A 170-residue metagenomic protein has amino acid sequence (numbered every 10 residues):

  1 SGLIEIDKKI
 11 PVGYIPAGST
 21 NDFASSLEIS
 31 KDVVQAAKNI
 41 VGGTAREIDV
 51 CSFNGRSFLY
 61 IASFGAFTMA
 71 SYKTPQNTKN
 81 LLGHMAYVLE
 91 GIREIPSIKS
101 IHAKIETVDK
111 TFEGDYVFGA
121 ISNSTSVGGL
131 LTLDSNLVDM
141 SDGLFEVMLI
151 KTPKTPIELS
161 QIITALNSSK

Functional and structural regions predicted by a protein language model:
S1: Metabolite-binding pocket within alpha/beta catalytic cores that recognizes anionic/polar moieties
I4-E5, P75-Q76, S135-V138, I163-N167: Short, solvent-exposed amphipathic alpha-helical segments in soluble enzyme and RNA/protein-processing domains
E5-I121: Catalytic core of DAGKc-family lipid kinases
G43, G91-I98, A103, S141-K170: Catalytic phosphate-donor-binding core of small-molecule kinases
T68-A70, E113-D115, S126-L130, T155-L159: Short acidic/glycine-rich loop or secondary-structure boundary segments that cap or lie
T78-M85, S126-L131, S135-P156: Gly/Ser/Thr-rich active-site loops/lids in small-molecule metabolic enzymes that frequently grip phosphoryl groups
A120-L131, N167-S169: Phosphate-binding core of ATP-grasp and ATP-grasp-like enzymes
